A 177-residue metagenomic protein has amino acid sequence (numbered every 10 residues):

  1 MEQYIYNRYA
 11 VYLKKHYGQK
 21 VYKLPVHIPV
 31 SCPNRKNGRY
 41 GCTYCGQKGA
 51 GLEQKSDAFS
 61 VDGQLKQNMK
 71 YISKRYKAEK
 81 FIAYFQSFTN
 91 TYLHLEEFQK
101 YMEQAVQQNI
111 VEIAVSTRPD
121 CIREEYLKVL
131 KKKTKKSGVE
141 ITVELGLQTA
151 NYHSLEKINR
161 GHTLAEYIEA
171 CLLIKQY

Functional and structural regions predicted by a protein language model:
M1-Q64, N68-I82: N-terminal [4Fe-4S]-dependent radical SAM core
K48-N68, Y76-L95, I110-I122, E140-Y167: Core AdoMet radical
I72-Y76, K133-G138: Alpha-helix termini
H94-E103, R123-T134: Distinct, well-ordered alpha-helical segments
A105, L130, C171-I174: Generic structural signal for hydrophobic
V106-N109, K135-V139, Y177: Short helix-capping segments at alpha-helix termini
A165-Y177: Conserved C-terminal portion of the radical SAM core fold that forms the substrate/S-adenosylmethionine-binding
